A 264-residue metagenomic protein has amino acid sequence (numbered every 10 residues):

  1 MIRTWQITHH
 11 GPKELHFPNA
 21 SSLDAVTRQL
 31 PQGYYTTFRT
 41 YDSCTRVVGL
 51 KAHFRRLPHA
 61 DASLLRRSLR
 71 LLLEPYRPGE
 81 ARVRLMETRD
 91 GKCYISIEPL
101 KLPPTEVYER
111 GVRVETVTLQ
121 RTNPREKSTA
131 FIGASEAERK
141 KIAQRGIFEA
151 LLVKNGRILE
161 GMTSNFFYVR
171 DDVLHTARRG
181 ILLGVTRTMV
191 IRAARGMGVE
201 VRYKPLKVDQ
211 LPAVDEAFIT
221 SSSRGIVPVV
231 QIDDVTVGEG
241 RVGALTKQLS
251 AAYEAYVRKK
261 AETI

Functional and structural regions predicted by a protein language model:
M1-P75, T88-I264: Helix-start/capping segments and mature chain N-termini
P75-R84: Short secondary-structure capping/junction motifs at helix and strand boundaries
